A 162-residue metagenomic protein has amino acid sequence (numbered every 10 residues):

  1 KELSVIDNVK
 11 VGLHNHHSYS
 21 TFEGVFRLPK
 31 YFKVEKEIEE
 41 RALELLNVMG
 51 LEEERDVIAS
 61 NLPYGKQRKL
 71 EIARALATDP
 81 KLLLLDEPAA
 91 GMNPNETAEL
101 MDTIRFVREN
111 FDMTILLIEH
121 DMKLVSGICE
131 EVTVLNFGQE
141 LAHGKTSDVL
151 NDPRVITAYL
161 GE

Functional and structural regions predicted by a protein language model:
K1-E162: Glycine-rich phosphate-binding loops of nucleotide-dependent enzymes
